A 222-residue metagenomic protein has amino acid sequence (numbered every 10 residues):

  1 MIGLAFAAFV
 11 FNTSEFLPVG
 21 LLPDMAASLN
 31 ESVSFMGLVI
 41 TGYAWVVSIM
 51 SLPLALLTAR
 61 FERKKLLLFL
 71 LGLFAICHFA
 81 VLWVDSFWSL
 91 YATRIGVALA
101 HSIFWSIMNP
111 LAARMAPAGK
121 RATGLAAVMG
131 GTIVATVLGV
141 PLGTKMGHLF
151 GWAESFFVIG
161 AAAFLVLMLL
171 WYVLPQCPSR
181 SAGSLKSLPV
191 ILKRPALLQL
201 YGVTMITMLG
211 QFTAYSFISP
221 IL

Functional and structural regions predicted by a protein language model:
G3-M36, S51-L54, A214-S219: Extracytoplasmic
F16, A44-L52, T136-V137: Residue-level signature of mid-helix packing/kink "hotspots" within the transmembrane helices of 12-pass Major
V19, L198-I221: Extracytoplasmic gate region of multi-pass secondary transporters
M25-A26, L57-T58, A112, L138 (+2 more regions): Interfacial helix-cap and linker-helix signal at transmembrane-aqueous boundaries of multi-pass secondary transporters
I49-W88: Conserved MFS/SLC helix-loop-helix module at the cytosolic interface between two early adjacent transmembrane helices
F87, T93-G131: Cytoplasmic helix-loop-helix junction between adjacent transmembrane helices in 12-TM secondary transporters
G160-R180: C-terminal membrane-cytosol helix-exit motif in multi-pass small-molecule transporters
L174-V203: Juxtamembrane intracellular "pre-TM" segments in multi-pass secondary transporters
